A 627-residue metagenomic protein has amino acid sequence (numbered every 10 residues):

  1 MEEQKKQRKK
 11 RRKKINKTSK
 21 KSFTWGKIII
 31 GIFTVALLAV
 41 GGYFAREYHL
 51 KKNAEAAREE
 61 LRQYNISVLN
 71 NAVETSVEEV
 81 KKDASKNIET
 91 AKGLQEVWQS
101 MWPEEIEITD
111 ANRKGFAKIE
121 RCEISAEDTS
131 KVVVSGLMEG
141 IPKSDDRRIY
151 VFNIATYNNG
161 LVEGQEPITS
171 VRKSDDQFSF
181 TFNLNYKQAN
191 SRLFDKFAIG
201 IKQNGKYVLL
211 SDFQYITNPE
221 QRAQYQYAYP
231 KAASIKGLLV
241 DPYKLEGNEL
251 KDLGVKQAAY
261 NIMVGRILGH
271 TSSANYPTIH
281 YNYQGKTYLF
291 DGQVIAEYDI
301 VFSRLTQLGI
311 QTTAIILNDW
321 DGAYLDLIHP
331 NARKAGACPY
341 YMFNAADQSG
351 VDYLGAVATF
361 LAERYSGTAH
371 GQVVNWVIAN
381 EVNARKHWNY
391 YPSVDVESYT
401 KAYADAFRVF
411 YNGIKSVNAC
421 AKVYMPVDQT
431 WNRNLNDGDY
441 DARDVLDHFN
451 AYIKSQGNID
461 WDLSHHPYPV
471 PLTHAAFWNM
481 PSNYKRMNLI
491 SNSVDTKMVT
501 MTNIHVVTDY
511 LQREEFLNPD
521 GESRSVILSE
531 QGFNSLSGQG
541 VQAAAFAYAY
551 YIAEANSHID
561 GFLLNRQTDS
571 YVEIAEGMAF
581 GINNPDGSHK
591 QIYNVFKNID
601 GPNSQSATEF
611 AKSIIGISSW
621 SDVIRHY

Functional and structural regions predicted by a protein language model:
M1-N65, L69: Gram-positive cell-envelope targeting signals
K51-Q95: N-terminal, intrinsically disordered, polar/charged segments of Gram-positive cell-envelope systems that serve as
E79, K86-D128: Short, compositionally biased P/S/T/A/G/V-rich stretches that sit at domain boundaries
N183-N185, F194, Y207-R266: Boundary/entry segment of secreted carbohydrate-active catalytic domains
N190-K206: Short, aromatic- and glycine-rich surface loops/edge beta-strands on solvent-exposed regions
G247, V357, A369-V374, S398-G540: Noncatalytic carbohydrate-binding groove/subsite architecture in carbohydrate-active enzymes
K256-R433, V470, D569-E576: Substrate-binding cleft and catalytic face of glycoside hydrolase catalytic domains, especially the flexible beta-alpha
P277, H387, G538-Y627: Aromatic-rich peripheral "rim/lid" segments of glycoside hydrolase catalytic domains that contact and position glycan
